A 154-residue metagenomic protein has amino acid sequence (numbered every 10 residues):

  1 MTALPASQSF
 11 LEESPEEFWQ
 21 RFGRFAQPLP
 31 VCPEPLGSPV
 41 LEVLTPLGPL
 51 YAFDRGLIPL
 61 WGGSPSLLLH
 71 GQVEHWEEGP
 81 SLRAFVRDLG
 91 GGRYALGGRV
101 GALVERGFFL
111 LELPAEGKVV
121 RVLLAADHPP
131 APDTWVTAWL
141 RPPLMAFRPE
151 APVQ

Functional and structural regions predicted by a protein language model:
T2-P35, A84-R106, T137-A138: Structural detector for short beta-strands of small beta-barrel domains
P35-L82: Acidic (E/D-rich), amphipathic helical modules within compact regulatory domains
P39, G107-F109, M145: Hydrophobic residues embedded in beta-strands of well-ordered beta-sheets
D54, L69, E112-L113, L140: Residue-level recognition of conserved beta-strand positions in structured domain cores
Q72-R83, P143-V153: Short, Lys/Arg- and Gly-enriched loop/turn segments at beta-strand edges
H75-P130: Short, solvent-exposed interaction modules
G117-Q154: Mixed-charge, glycine-accented linear interaction segment located at domain edges/termini
